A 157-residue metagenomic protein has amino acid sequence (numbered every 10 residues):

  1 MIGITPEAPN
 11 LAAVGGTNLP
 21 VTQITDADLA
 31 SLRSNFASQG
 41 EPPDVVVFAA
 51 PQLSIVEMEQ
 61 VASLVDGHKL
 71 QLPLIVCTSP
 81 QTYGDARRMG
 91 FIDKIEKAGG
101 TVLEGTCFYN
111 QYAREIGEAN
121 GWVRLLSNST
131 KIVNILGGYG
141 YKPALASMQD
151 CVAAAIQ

Functional and structural regions predicted by a protein language model:
M1-Q157: Non-transmembrane, aqueous-exposed alpha-helical and coiled segments at domain scale
